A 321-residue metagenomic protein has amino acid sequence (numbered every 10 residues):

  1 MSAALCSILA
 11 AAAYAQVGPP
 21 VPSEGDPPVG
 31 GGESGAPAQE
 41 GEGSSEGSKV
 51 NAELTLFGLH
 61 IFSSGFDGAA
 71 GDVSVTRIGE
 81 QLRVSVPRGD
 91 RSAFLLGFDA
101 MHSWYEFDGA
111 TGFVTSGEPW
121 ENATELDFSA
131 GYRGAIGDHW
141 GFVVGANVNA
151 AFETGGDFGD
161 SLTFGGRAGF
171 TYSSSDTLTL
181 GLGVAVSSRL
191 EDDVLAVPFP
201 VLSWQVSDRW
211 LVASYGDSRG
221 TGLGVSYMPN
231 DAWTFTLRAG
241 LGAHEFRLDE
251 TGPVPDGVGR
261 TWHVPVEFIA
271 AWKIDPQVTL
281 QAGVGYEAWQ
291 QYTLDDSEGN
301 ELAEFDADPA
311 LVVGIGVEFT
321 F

Functional and structural regions predicted by a protein language model:
A15-G112, A213-S218, F235, F246-D249: Short glycine/proline- and aromatic-enriched beta-strand/turn motifs that initiate or cap beta-hairpins
A52-F62, L96-H102, V144-A150, L182-V186 (+4 more regions): Transmembrane beta-barrel strands of outer-membrane/channel proteins
L59-G68, M101-G112, A135, N147-D157 (+5 more regions): Sequence/structural signature of outer-membrane beta-barrel proteins
A69-T76, S116-T124, G156-L162, L190-V194 (+3 more regions): Replace "Gram-negative outer membrane beta-barrel proteins" with "bacterial and organellar outer membrane beta-barrel
T76-L82, T124-A130, A146-A150, L162-A168 (+5 more regions): Hydrophobic, lipid-facing positions within transmembrane beta-strands of outer-membrane proteins
V84-R88, Y132-G134, A168-Y172, V186 (+4 more regions): Residue-level signature of outer-membrane beta-barrel architecture
D90-L96, D138-F142, D176-L182, R209-A213 (+3 more regions): Repeated loop/turn-to-beta-strand initiation elements of outer-membrane beta-barrel proteins
P198-S207, F268-K273, V278, F305-F321: Outer-membrane beta-barrel "beta-signal"
